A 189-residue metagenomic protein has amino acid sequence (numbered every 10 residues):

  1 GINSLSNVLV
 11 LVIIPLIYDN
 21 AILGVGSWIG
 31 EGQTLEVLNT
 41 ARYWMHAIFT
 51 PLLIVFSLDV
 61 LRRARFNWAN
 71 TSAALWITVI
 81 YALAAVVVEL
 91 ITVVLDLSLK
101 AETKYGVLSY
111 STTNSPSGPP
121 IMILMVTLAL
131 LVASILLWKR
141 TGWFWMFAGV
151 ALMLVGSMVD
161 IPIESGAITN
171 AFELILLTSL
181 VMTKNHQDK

Functional and structural regions predicted by a protein language model:
G1-G32: Transmembrane alpha-helical insertion/packing segments
I2-I13, N70-T78, W138-G149, K189: Membrane-interfacial loop-to-transmembrane alpha-helix junctions, especially the N-terminal start
I14-I22, Y81-I91, G149-P162: Aromatic-anchored segments of alpha-helical transmembrane domains
I22-L35, W44-I77: Internal transmembrane alpha-helix with an interfacial aromatic "cap," most often the third helix
G32-W44, Y105-S109, S165-L174: Non-cytosolic membrane-interface motifs at loop->transmembrane helix junctions
M45-V60, M122-S134, F172-D188: Hydrophobic cores of alpha-helical transmembrane segments in multi-pass inner/ER membrane proteins, independent
L58-T127: Membrane-proximal helix-loop-helix units in multi-pass membrane proteins
V150-K184: Membrane-water interface signatures at transmembrane helix termini and the short loops that connect adjacent helices
